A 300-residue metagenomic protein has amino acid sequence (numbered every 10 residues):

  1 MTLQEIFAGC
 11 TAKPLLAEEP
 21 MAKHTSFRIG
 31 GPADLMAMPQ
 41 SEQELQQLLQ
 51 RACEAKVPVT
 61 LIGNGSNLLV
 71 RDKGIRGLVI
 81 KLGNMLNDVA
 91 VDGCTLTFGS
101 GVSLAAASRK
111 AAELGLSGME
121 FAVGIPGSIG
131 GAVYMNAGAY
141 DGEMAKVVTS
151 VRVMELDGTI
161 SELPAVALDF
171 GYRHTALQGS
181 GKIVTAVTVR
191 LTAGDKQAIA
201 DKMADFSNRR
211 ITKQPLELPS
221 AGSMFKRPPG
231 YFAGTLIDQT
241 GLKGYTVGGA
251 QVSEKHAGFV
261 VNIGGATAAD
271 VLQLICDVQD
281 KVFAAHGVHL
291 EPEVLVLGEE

Functional and structural regions predicted by a protein language model:
T2-I129: Anion-binding (especially nucleotide phosphate/pyrophosphate-binding) glycine-rich loop and adjoining beta-alpha core
L15, N87-V91, V148-V151, A250-V252: Generic structural motif
L16-A17, L68, M154-K281, A285-E300: Phosphate/pyrophosphate- and phosphate-bearing ligand-binding catalytic cores of soluble enzymes
G30-G31, A37-E42, L69-N87, Y134-A165 (+1 more regions): Structural signature of FAD isoalloxazine-binding scaffolds in flavoprotein oxidoreductases
A55, I62-N64, V147, L218-P219 (+1 more regions): Short, basic and Ser/Thr-rich N-terminal targeting/leader segments
N67-L68, S108-A111, M119-V123, N136-E143 (+3 more regions): A generic local secondary-structure boundary/capping motif
A111, I129, V133-A137, R152-E155 (+2 more regions): Short, well-ordered alpha-helical segments in soluble proteins
